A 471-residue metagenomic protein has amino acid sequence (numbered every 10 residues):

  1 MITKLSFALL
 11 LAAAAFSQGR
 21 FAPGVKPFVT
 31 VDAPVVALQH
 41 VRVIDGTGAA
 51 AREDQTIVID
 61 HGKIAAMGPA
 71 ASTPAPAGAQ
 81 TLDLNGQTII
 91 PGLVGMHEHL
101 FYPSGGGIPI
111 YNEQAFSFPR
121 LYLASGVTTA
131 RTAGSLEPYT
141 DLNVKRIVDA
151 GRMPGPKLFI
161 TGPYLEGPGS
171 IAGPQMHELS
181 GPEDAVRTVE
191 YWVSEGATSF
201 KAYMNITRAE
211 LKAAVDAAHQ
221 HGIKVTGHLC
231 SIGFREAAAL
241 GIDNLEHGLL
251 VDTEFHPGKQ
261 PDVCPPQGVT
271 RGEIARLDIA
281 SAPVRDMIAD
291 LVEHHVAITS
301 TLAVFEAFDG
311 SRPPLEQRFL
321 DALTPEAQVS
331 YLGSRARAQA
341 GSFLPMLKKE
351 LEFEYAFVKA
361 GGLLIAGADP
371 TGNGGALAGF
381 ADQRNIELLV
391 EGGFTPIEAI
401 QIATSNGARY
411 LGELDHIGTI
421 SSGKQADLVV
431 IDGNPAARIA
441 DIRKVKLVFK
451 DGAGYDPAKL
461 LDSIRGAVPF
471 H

Functional and structural regions predicted by a protein language model:
A8-S17: Hydrophobic h-region of N-terminal signal peptides that target proteins for export in Gram-negative bacteria
R20-T30, V43, G48-I90: Histidine-rich, glycine-flanked metal-binding segment
V41, I57, G62, G86 (+14 more regions): Divalent metal-coordination and catalytic microenvironments
V41, S422-V468: C-terminal cap of metal-dependent C-N hydrolases
V41-V43, S342-F343, L347, D382-A436: C-terminal helical cap
T88-R152, P168-A172, E183, A209 (+4 more regions): Metal-associated gating/positioning segment near the N- to mid-region
F118-Y139, P156-P163, E195-I206, K224-T226 (+2 more regions): Divalent metal-dependent hydrolysis catalytic cores, especially in the metallo-beta-lactamase
T188-A202, I206, V251-E387, E391-G392 (+1 more regions): Active-site neighborhoods of metal-dependent hydrolases
